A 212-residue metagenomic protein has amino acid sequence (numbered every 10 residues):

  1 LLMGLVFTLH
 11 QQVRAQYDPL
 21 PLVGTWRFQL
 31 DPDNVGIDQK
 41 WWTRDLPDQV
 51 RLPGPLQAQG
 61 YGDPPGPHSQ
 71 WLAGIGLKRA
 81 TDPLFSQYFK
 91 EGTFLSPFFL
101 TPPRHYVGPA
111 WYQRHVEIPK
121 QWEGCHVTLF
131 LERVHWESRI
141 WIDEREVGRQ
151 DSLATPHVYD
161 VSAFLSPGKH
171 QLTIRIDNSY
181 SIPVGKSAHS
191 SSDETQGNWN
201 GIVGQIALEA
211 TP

Functional and structural regions predicted by a protein language model:
L1-T8: Bacterial N-terminal signal peptides
Q12: Cationic, low-complexity basic patches in intrinsically disordered or flexible, solvent-exposed regions
D18-G24: Short structural boundary motif marking the start of a folded domain
L20, Q29-D33, D63, G76-D82 (+3 more regions): Accessory beta-strand-rich segments of carbohydrate-active enzymes
G24-T93: Acidic-aromatic substrate-binding/catalytic surfaces of carbohydrate-active enzymes
L95-F99: Short glycine/threonine/proline-enriched tight-turn/helix- or strand-capping micro-motif at secondary-structure
